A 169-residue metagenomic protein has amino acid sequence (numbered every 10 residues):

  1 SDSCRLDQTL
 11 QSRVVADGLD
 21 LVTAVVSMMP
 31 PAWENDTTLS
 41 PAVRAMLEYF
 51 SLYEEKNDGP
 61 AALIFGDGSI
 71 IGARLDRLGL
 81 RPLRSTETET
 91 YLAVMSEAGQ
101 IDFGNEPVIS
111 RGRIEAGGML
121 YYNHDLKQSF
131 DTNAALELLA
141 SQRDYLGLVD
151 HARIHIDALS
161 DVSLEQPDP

Functional and structural regions predicted by a protein language model:
S1-P169: Conserved short alpha-helical segments that host acidic/polar catalytic motifs at enzyme active sites
